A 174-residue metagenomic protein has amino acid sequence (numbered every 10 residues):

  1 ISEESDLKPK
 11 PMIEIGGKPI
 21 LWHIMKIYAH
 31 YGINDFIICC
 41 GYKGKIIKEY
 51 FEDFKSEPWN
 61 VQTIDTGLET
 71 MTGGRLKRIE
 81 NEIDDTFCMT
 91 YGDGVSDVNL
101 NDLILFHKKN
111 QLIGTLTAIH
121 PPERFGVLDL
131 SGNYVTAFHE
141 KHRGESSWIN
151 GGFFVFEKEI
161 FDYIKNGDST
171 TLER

Functional and structural regions predicted by a protein language model:
I1-E4: A phosphate-binding catalytic loop at a beta-strand-loop-alpha-helix junction that coordinates phosphoryl groups
D6, I13-E14, K18-Y91, L100-D102: Conserved N-terminal catalytic core of the sugar/cofactor nucleotidyltransferase
P11-E14, Q62, A137, Y163: Conserved beta-strand positions that form and line the central face of beta-propeller blades
I20-H23, L116, V155, E159: Short amphipathic alpha-helical face segments that pack within enzyme cores and frequently flank/anchor catalytic
L21, I47, I79, D93 (+4 more regions): Residue-level signal for inorganic ion chemistry
Y42, G114-L130: Short beta-strand-to-loop element that shapes/binds the nucleotide-sugar donor at the catalytic cleft/hinge
F87-C88, V95, L100-K108, H120-E123 (+1 more regions): Catalytic-core segments of class I nucleotidyltransferases/pyrophosphorylases that form NMP-activated intermediates
